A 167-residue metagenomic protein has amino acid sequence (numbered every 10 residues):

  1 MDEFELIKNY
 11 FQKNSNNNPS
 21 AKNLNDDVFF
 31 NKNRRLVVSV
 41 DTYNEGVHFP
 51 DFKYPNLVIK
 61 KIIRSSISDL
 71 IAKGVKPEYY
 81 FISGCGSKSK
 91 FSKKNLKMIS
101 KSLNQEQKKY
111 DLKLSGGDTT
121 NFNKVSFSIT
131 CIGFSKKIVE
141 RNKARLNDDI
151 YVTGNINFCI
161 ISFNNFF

Functional and structural regions predicted by a protein language model:
M1-F167: Helix-biased detector of long, well-ordered alpha-helical tracts
